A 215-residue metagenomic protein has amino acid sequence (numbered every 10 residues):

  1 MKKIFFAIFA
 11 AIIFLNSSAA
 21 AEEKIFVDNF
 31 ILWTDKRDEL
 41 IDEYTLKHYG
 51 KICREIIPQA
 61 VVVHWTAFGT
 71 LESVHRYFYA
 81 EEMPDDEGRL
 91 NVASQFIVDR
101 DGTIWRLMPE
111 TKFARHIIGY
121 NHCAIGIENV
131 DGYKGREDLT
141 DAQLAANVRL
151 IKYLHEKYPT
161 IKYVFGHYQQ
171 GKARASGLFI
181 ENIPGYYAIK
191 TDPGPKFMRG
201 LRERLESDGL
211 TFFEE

Functional and structural regions predicted by a protein language model:
I4-I13: Sec-dependent N-terminal signal peptides
I13-A19: C-terminal segment of classical bacterial N-terminal signal peptides
A19-I117: N-terminal catalytic cores of peptidoglycan-degrading enzymes
E22-R37, Y133-E215: Basic/polar, cationic surfaces and motifs that engage anionic cell-wall and phosphate/carboxylate ligands
H48-G50, A93-S94, D131-D141: Second-shell loop/turn segments in exported
A60, A124-G126, Y163: Structural preference for beta-strand elements that scaffold enzyme active sites
I118-N129: Short coil-to-beta-strand
